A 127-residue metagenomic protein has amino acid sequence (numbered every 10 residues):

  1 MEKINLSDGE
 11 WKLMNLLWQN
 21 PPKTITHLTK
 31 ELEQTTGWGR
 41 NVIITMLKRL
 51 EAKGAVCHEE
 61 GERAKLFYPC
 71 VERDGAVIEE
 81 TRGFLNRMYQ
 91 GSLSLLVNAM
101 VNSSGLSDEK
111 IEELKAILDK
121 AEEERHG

Functional and structural regions predicted by a protein language model:
K3-G9, G61-E80: Short, cationic-aromatic polyanion-contact patches
W11-L16, H27, L95: Pre-recognition alpha-helix immediately N-terminal to the DNA-recognition helix within helix-turn-helix or winged-helix
K23-E31: Short acidic, hydrophobic short linear motifs in intrinsically disordered regions
K30-W38: Short helix-coil junctions and helix-kink-helix linkers
I44-K48: Short, hydrophobic-biased segments on the C-terminal half of alpha helices that form "recognition helices"
G54: Glycine-centered, phosphate/nucleic-acid-interacting loop/turn motifs that mediate DNA/RNA or nucleotide
V71-V97: Conserved segment of winged-helix/HTH DNA-binding domains
E79, N102-G127: C-terminal regulatory/oligomerization modules of transcriptional regulators
